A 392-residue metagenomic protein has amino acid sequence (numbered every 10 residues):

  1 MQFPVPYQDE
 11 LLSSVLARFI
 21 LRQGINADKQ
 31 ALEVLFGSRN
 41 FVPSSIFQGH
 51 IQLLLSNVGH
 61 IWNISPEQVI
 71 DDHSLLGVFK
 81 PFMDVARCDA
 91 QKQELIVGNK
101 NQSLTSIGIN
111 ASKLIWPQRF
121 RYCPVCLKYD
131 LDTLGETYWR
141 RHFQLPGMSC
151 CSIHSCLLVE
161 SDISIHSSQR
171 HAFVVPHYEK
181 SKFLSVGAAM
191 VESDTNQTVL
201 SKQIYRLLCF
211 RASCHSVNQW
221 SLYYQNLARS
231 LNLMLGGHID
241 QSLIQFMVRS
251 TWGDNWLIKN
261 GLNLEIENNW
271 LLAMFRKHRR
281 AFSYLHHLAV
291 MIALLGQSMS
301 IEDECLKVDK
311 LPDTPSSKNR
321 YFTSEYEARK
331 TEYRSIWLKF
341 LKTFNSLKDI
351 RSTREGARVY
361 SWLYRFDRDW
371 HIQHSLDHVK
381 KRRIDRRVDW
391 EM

Functional and structural regions predicted by a protein language model:
M1-M392: Basic, alpha-helical nucleic-acid-binding regions used in initiation and control of genome expression
